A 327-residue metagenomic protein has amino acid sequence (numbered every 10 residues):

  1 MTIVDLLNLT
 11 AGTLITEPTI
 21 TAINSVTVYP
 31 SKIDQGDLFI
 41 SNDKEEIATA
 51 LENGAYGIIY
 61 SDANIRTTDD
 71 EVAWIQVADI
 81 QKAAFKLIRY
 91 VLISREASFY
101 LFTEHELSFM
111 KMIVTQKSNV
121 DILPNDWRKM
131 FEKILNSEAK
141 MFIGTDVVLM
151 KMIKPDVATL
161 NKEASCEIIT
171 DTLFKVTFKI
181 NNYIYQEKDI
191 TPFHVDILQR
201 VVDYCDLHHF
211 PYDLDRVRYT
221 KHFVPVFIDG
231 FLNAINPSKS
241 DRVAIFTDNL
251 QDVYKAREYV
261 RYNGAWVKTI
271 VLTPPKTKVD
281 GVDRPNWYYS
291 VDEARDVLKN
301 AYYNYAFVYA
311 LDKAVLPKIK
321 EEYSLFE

Functional and structural regions predicted by a protein language model:
M1-Y90, P225, D229, P237 (+3 more regions): N-terminal leader/targeting and accessory segments in enzymes
I47-T49, L107-K111, V148-K154, Y183-Q186 (+2 more regions): Short, surface-exposed beta-strand/loop "edge" segments at domain boundaries and coil↔beta transitions
K86-D146, G230-L232, K239-Q251: Walker A (P-loop) phosphate-binding motif
Y90-S94, Q116, V120, S137 (+3 more regions): Change "in soluble alpha/beta enzymes" to "in soluble alpha/beta proteins
M112-E132, P211-N233, K278-D296: Generic detector of solvent-exposed, compositionally biased contiguous segments
D121-Q186: Structured core of small recognition/catalytic domains
K162-P237, F326-E327: Adenine nucleotide phosphate-binding catalytic loops in nucleotide-utilizing enzymes
